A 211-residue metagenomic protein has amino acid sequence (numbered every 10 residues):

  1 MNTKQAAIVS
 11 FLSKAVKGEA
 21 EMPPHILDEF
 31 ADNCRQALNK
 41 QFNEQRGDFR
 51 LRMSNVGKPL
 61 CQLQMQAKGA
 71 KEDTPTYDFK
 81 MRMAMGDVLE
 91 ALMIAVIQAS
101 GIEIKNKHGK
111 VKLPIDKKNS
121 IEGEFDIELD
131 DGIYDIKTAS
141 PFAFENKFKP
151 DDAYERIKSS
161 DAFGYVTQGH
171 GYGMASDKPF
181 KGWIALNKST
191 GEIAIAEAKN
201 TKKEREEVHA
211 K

Functional and structural regions predicted by a protein language model:
M1-I133, T138-S159, F163: Metal-dependent nuclease catalytic cores that hydrolyze phosphodiester bonds in DNA/RNA, characterized by
M22, N146, S159-F163, G171-K211: Metal-dependent nuclease catalytic regions and adjoining charged, substrate-binding loops involved in nucleic-acid end
G123-F125, D131-G132, T167-H170, P179-G182: Generic beta-strand structural signal
